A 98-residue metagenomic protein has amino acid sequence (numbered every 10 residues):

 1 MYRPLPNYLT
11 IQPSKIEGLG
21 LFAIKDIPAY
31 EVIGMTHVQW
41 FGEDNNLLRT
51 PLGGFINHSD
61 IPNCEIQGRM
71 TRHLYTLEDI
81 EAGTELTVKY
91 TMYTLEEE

Functional and structural regions predicted by a protein language model:
M1-E98: Conserved catalytic SET/PR domain of SAM-dependent protein methyltransferases, capturing the structural core that binds
